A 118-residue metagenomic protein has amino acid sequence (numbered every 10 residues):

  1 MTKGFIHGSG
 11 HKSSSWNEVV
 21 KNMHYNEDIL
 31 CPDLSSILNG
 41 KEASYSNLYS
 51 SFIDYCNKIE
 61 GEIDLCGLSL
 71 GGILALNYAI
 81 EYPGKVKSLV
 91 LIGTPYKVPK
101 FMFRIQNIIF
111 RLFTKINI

Functional and structural regions predicted by a protein language model:
M1-N39: Conserved HGGG/HGGXW glycine-rich cap/lid loop of the alpha/beta-hydrolase fold
G10, S69-L70, P95-V98: Short, flexible active-site-adjacent loop segments at beta-strand->alpha-helix junctions, enriched in small/polar
S13-S15, I73, K100: Short N-terminal helix/helix-N-cap motif within the alpha/beta-hydrolase-1
N17, E42-S44, K100-R104: Short aromatic-enriched loop/helix-cap "lid" or pocket-rim segments at secondary-structure transitions that line
E18, N77-E81: Active-site signature of alpha/beta-hydrolase-fold catalytic machinery across serine- and Asp/Cys-nucleophile hydrolases
K21, L30-C66: Active-site loop/oxyanion-hole signature of alpha/beta-hydrolase fold enzymes
G67-G71, A75: Gly/Ala-rich beta-loop-alpha elbow adjacent to hydrolase catalytic centers
I80, S88-N117: Flexible "cap/lid" loop of the alpha/beta hydrolase fold
